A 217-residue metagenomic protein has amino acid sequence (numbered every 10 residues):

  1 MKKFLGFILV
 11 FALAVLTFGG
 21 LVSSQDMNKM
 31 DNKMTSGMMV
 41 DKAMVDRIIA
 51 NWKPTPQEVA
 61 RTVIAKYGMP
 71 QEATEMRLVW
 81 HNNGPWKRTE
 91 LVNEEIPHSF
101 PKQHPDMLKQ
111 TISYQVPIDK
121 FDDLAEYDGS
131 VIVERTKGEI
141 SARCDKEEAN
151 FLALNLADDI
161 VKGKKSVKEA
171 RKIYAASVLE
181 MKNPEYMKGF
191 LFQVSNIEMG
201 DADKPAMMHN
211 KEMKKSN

Functional and structural regions predicted by a protein language model:
M1-I8: Bacterial N-terminal signal peptides that target proteins for export
F7, G20-L21, S130, E139: Intrinsically disordered, low-complexity regions
I8-F18: Bacterial N-terminal signal peptides
G19-K29: Signal peptide processing junction and immediate N-terminal pro/mature segment of secreted/exported proteins
M27, M38-R88, V92-N217: Non-cytosolic coordination micro-motifs
K33-G37: Charge-dense, helix-prone N-terminal extensions
